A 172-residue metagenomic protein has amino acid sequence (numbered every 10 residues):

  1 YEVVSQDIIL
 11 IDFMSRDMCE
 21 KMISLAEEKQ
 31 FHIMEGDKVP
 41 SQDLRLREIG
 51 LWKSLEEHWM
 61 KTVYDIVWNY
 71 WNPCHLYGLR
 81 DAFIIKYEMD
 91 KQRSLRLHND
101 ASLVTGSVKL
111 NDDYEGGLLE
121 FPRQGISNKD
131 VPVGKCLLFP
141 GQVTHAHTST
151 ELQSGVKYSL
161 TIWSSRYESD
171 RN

Functional and structural regions predicted by a protein language model:
Y1-L76: Non-heme Fe(II)/2-oxoglutarate
D65-N172: Catalytic core of non-heme Fe(II) oxygenases with the double-stranded beta-helix
